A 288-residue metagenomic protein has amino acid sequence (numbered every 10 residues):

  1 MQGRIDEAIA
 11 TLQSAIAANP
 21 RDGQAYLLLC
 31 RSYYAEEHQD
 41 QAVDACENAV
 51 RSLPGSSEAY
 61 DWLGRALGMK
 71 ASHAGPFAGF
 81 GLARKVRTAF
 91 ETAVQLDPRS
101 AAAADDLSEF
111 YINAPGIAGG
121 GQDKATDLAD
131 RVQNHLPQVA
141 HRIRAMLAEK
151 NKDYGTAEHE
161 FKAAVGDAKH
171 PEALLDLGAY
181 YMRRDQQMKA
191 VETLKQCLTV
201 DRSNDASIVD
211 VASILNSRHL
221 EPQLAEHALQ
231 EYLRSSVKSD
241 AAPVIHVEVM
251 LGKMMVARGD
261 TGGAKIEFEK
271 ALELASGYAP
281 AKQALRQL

Functional and structural regions predicted by a protein language model:
M1-R31, A35-D40, D44: N-terminal leader/linker segments that initiate helical-solenoid repeat arrays
Q2, E36, K70, A114 (+5 more regions): Structural motif corresponding to the intra-repeat A-B loop/turn of tetratricopeptide repeats
P20, P54, P98, H135-P137 (+4 more regions): Short coil turns that delineate tetratricopeptide repeat
G23-Q24, S57-E58, A101-A102, P137-A140 (+5 more regions): Helix-start (N-cap) detector for alpha-helical repeat units in TPR-like alpha-solenoids, especially tetratricopeptide
L28, W62, D106, I143 (+4 more regions): Canonical tetratricopeptide repeat
R31, R65, S72, E109 (+6 more regions): Residue-level recognition of tetratricopeptide repeat
